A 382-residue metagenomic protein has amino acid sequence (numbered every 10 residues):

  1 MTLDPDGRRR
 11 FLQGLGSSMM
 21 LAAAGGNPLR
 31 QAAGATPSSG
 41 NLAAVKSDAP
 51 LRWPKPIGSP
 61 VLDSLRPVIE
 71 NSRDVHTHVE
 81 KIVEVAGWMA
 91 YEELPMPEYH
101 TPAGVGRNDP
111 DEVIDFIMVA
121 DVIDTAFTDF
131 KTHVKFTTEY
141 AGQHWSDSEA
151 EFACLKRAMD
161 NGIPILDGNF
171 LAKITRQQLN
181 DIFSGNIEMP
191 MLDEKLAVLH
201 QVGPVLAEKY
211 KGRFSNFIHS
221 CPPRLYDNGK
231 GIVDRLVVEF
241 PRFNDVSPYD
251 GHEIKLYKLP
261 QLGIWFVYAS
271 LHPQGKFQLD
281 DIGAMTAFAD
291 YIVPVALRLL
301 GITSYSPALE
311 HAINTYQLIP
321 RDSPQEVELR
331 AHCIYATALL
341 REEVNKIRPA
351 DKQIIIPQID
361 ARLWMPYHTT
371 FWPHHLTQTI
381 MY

Functional and structural regions predicted by a protein language model:
M1, Y249, I282: Generic anion/oxyanion-binding catalytic loop in active/binding sites
M1-M19: N-terminal secretory signal peptides and thylakoid transit peptides that target proteins across membranes
L3-P5, G26-V45: C-terminal segment of N-terminal export signals and the immediately downstream linker at the start of the mature
D4, E112, E253-L256, T286 (+1 more regions): Aromatic-acidic/polar surface patches that form glycan- and anion
G16, A24-G26: Classical Sec-dependent N-terminal signal peptides that target proteins to the secretory pathway
S39-Y257, S304-S306, H311, Y367-Y382: Phosphate/adenylate-binding glycine loop and adjacent helical scaffold
P260-I264: Amphipathic alpha-helical elements of HEAT/ARM-like alpha-solenoid repeat scaffolds that form extended
W265-M381: Accessory, usually C-terminal, subdomains that scaffold auxiliary metal cofactors
